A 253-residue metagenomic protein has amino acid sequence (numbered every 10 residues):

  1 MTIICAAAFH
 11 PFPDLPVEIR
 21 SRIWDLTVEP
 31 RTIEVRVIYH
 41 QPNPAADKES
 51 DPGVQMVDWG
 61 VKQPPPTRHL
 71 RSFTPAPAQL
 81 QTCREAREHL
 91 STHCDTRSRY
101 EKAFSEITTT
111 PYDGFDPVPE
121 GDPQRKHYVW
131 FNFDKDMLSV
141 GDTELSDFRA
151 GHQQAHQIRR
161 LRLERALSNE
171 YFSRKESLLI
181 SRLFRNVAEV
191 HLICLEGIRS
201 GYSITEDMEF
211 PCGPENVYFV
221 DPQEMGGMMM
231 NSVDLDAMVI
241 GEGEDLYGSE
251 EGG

Functional and structural regions predicted by a protein language model:
M1-G141: Short, surface-exposed structural microsegments at secondary-structure boundaries
T2-A6, H93, T108-K126, A150-G253: Eukaryotic C-terminal
R31-E34, P44-A45, S146-F148, N169-Y171 (+1 more regions): Eukaryotic short linear interaction motifs
D134, V140-T143, I158-E164: Active-site-proximal segments of catalytic enzyme domains that coordinate small-molecule cofactors or metal ions
